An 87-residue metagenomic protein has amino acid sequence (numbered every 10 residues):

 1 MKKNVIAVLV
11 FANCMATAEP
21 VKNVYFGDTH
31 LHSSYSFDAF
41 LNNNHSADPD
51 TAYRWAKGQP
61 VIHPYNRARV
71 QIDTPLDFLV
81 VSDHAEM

Functional and structural regions predicted by a protein language model:
M1-T17: Gram-negative bacterial Sec-dependent N-terminal signal peptides
A18-M87: Extended, charged catalytic domains and RNA/DNA-binding interfaces, predominantly in divalent-metal-using enzymes
